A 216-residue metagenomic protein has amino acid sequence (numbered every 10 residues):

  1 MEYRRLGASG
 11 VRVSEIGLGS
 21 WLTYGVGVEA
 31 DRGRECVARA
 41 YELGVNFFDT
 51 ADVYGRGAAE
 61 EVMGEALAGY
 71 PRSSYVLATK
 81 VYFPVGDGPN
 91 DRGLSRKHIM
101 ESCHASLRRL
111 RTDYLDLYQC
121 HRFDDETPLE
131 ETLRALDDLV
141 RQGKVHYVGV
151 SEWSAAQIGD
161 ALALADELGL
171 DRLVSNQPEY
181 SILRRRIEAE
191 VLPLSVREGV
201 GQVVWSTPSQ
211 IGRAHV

Functional and structural regions predicted by a protein language model:
M1-Y75, D113: N-terminal binding-site loop/beta-alpha segment at the start of enzyme catalytic domains that lines or forms
L6, L18, G33, A40 (+10 more regions): Conserved, mostly hydrophobic/aromatic
V11-I16, G44-F47, P71-Y75, R111-D116 (+4 more regions): Short, well-ordered coil/turn segments that N-cap beta-strands
S20-D31, V85-M100, H121-T127: Active-site mouth loops of central-metabolism enzymes
G27-A40, G93-R111, E131-R134, I158-A163: Short, acidic/polar
S73-G86, Q177-E179: A short, structured active-site edge motif that brings together acidic residues
G86-Q119, E179, L183-R186: Active-site gating/metal-coordination segments in enzymes
D124-R213: Beta/alpha (TIM)-barrel catalytic core signal, keyed to glycine-rich beta->alpha loops juxtaposed to Asp/Glu that bind
